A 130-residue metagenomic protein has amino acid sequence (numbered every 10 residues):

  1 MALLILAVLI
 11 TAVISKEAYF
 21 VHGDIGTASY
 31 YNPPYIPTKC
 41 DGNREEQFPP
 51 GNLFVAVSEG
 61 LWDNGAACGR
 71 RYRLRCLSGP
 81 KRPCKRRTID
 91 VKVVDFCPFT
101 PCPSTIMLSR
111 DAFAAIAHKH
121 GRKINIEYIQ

Functional and structural regions predicted by a protein language model:
M1-Q130: Secreted/periplasmic proteins
